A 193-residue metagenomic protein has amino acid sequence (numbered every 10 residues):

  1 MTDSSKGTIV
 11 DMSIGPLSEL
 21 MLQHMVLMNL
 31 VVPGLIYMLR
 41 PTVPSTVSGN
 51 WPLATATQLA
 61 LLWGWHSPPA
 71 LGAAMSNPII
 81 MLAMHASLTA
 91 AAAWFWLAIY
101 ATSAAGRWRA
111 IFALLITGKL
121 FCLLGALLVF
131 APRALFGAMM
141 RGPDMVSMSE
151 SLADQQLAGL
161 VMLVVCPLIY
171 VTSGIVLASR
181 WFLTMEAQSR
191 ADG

Functional and structural regions predicted by a protein language model:
M1-G193: Alpha-helical membrane segments of multi-pass proteins
